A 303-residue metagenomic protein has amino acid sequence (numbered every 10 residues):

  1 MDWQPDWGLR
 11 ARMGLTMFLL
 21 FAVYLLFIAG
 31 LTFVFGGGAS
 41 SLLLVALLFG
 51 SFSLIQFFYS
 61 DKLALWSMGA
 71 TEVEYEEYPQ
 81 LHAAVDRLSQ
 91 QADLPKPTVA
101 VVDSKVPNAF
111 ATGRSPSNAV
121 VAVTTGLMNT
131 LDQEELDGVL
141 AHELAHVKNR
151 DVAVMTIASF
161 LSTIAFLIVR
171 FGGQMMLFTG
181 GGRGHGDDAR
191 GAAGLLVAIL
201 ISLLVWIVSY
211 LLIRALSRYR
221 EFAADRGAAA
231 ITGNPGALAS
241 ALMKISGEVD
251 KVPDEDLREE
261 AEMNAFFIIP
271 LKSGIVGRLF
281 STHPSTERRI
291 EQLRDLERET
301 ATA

Functional and structural regions predicted by a protein language model:
M1-F110, A158-F222, T232, S246-D250 (+1 more regions): Hydrophobic or amphipathic, alpha-helical segments that drive membrane association/targeting
D61, V85, V123, G138-H146 (+2 more regions): Active-site recognition of the HExxH zinc-binding catalytic motif
W66, V120-T125: Short, aliphatic-rich beta-strand segments
V73, T125-G138: Short pre-active-site segment immediately N-terminal to the catalytic Zn-binding motif
Q80, E135, T156, Y219 (+3 more regions): Alpha-helix N-cap and coil->helix boundary residues
L94-N118, T179-A189, A228-A303: Active-site-proximal gating segments in proteases and membrane effectors
L144-T163, G172, G236: Catalytic Zn2+-binding segment of zinc metalloproteases
